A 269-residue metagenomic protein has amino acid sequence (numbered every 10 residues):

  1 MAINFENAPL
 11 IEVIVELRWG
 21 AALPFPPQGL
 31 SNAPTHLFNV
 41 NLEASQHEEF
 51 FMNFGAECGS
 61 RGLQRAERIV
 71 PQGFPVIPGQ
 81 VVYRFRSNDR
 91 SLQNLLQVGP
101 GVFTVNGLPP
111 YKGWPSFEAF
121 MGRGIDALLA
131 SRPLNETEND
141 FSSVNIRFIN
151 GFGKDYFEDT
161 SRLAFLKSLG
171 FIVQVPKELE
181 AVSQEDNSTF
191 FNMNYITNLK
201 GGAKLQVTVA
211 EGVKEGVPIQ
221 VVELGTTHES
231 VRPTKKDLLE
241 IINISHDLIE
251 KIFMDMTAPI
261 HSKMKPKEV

Functional and structural regions predicted by a protein language model:
M1-I3, I149, K267-E268: Solvent-exposed, flexible loop/coil segments flanking beta-strands in beta-rich domains
M1-V98: N-terminal low-complexity, intrinsically disordered segments
I3, V105, P109-S116, P233 (+2 more regions): Conserved aromatic-histidine-acidic binding/catalytic patches
W19, P109, F148-F152: Short, flexible loop/turn elements at secondary-structure junctions
G79-S91, L95, D140-T226: Aromatic/basic-lined ligand-recognition segments that form π-stacking hydrophobic pockets flanked by Lys/Arg to engage
F85-L129: Hydrophobic alpha-helical segments and helix pairs
W114-E118, G122-G153: Surface-exposed beta-loop interaction hotspot
V217-V269: Long, compositionally biased interface segments
